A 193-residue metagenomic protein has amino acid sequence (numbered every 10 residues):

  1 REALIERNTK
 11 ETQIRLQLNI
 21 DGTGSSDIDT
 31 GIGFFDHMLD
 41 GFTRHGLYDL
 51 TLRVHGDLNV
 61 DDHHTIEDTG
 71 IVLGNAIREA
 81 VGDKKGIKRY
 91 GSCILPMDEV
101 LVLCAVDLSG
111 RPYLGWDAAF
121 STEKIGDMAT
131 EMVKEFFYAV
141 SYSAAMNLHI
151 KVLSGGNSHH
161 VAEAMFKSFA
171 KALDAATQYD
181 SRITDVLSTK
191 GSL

Functional and structural regions predicted by a protein language model:
R1-L193: N-terminal intrinsically disordered, cationic/polar leader segments that include organellar targeting peptides
